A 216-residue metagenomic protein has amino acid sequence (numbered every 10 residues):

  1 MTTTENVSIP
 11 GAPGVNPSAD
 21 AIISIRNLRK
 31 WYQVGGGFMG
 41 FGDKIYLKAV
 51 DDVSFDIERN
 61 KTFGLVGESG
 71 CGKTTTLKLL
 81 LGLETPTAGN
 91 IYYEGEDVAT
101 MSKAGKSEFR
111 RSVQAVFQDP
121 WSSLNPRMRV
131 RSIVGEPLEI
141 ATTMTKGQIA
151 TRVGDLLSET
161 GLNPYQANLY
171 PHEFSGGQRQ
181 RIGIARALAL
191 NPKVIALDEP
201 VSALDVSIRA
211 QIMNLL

Functional and structural regions predicted by a protein language model:
M39-K44, V98-Q114, S132, I140 (+1 more regions): ABC ATPase NBD coupling module
L81: Helix-to-loop junction immediately C-terminal to a conserved catalytic motif
G89-D97: Conserved ABC transporter NBD signature motif
D97, G147-Y165: Conserved ABC ATPase "signature" region
Y170-F174, Q178: Conserved ABC ATPase signature
I184, I212: Hydrophobic anchor residue at the start of the ABC signature
A189-K193, R209: A short, proline-enriched helix->beta-strand linker immediately N-terminal to the Walker B motif in ABC-type P-loop
